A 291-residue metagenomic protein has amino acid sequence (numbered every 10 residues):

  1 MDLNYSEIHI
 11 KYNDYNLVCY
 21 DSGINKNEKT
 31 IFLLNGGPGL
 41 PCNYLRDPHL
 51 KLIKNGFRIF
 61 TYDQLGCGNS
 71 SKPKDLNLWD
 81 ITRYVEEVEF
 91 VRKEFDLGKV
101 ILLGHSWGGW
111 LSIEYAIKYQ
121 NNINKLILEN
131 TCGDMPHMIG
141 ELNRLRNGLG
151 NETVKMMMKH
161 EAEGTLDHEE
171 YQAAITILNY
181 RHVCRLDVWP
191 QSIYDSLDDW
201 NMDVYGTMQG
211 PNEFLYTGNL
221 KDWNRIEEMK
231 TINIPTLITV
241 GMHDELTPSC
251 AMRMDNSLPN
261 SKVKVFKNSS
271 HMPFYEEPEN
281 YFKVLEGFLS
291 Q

Functional and structural regions predicted by a protein language model:
M1-N16: N-terminal cap/lid segment of alpha/beta-hydrolase-fold proteins
Y15-K72, N77: Conserved HGGG/HGGXW glycine-rich cap/lid loop of the alpha/beta-hydrolase fold
T61-W107: Active-site loop/oxyanion-hole signature of alpha/beta-hydrolase fold enzymes
G98-E141: Conserved hydrolase catalytic core segment
K125-T165: Flexible "cap/lid" loop of the alpha/beta hydrolase fold
M157-K230, I234: Alpha/beta-hydrolase
I226-S269: Conserved loop-alpha-helix segment in the C-terminal half of the alpha/beta-hydrolase fold that carries the catalytic
S261-Q291: Catalytic active-site module of serine/aspartate enzymes centered on a nucleophile-bearing elbow/loop
